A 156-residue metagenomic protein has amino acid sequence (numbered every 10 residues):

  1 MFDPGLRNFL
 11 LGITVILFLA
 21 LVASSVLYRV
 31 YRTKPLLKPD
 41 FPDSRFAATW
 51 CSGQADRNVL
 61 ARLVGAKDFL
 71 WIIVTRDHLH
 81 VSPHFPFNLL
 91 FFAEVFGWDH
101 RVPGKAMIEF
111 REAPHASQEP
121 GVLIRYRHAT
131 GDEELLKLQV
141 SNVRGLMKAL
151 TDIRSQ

Functional and structural regions predicted by a protein language model:
F2-D77: Anionic N-terminal interaction surfaces
F46-G53, H100-V102, L136-L138: Generic detection of short hydrophobic beta-strand segments and adjacent strand-loop junctions
C51-R57, V140-R154: Eukaryotic phosphoinositide-binding membrane-targeting regions
Q54-A61, H80-V81, F87-L90, A129-L138: Short, surface-exposed beta-strand/loop "edge" segments at domain boundaries and coil↔beta transitions
V64, R76-G121: Phosphoinositide-binding peripheral membrane targeting modules
F69, G97-D99, G131-L135: Short, mixed charged/polar active-site loops that provide acid/base catalysis or chelate metal/phosphate cofactors
R125-A149: Canonical phosphoinositide-binding patch of PH/PH-like domains
G131, S155-Q156: Structural alpha-beta junctions
